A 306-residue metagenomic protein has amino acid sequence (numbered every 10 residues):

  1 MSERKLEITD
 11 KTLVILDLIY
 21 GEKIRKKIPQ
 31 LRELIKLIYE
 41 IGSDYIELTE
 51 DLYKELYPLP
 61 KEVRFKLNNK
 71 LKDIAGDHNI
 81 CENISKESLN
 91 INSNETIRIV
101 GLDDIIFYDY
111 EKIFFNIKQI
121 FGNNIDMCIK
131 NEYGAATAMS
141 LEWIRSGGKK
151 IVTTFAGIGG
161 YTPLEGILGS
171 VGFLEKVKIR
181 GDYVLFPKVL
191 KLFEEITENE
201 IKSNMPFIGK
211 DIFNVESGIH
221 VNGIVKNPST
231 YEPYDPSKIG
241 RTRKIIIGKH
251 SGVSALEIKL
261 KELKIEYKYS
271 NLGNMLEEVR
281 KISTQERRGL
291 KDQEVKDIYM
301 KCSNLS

Functional and structural regions predicted by a protein language model:
M1-I24, D77-C81, I113-N124: N-terminal small/glycine-rich loop or linker at the start of catalytic domains across soluble metabolic enzymes
K5-D17, R32-I35, Y39, Y183-S306: A mid-to-C-terminal "edge-of-domain" accessory segment
D17-Y20, I24-K112: Active-site beta->alpha loop and helix N-cap motifs at the rims of alpha/beta catalytic domains
Y20-E22, I99-D104, M127-I129, K176-R180 (+1 more regions): Flexible, glycine/proline-enriched loop segments at strand-loop-helix junctions that form or flank small-ligand binding
D44, K149-K150, E266: Residue-level detector of anion-binding/catalytic polar loops
Y53-E55, I105-I106, G134, I158-G160 (+2 more regions): Short secondary-structure capping/turn micro-motifs that flank functional sites
Y57-P60, M139, T162-G166, R280-Q285: Short secondary-structure transition/capping segments
D104-T230: Catalytic alpha/beta core domains of metabolic enzymes, predominantly
